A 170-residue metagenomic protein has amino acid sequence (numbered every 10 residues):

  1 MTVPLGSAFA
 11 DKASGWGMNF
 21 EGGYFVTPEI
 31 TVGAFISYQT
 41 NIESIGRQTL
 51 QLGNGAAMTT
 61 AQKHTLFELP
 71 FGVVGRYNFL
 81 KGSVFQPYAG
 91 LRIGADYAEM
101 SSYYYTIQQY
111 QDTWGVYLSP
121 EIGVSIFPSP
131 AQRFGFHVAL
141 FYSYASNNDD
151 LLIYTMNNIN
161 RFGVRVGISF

Functional and structural regions predicted by a protein language model:
M1, F20-G22, A34-I36, F71-G75 (+4 more regions): Membrane-embedded beta-strand positions of outer-membrane beta-barrel proteins
M1-S7, Y38-I42, F79, I93-S101 (+3 more regions): Transmembrane beta-strands of outer-membrane beta-barrel pores
M1-V32, G167-S169: Short glycine/proline- and aromatic-enriched beta-strand/turn motifs that initiate or cap beta-hairpins
A8-S14, S44-Q51, E99-Q108, N148-T155: Outer-membrane beta-barrel translocator domains and adjoining extracellular loop/strand segments of Gram-negative
K12-M18, T65-F71, F85, D112-L118 (+2 more regions): Residues that define the transmembrane beta-barrel architecture of outer-membrane proteins
G23-F25, E29, R76-L80, G123-S129 (+1 more regions): Structural signature of outer-membrane beta-barrel channels/translocons
E29-V32, S83-F85, S129-F134: Repeated loop/turn-to-beta-strand initiation elements of outer-membrane beta-barrel proteins
T40-R47, T59, G123-F170: Predominantly the C-terminal beta-signal and adjacent terminal strand-loop region of outer-membrane beta-barrel
